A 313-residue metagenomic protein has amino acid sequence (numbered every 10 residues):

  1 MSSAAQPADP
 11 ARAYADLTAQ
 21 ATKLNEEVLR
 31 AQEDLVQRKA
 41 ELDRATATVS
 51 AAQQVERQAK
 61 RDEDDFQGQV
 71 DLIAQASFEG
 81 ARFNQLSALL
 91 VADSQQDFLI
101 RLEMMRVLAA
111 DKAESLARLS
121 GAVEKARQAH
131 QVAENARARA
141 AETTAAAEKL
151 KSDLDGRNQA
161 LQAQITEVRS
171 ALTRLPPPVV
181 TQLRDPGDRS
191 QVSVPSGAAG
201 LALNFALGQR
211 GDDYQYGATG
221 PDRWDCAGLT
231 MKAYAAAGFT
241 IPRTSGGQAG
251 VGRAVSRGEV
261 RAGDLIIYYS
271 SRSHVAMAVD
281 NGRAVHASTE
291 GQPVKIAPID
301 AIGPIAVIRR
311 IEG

Functional and structural regions predicted by a protein language model:
M1-D16, R139-G208, M231: Hydrophobic packing segments in regular secondary structure
A5-Q75, A126, V132-A140: Long, contiguous alpha-helical "rod/stalk" segments
A11, A15-N25, K39, K60 (+8 more regions): Soluble non-cytosolic domains of exported or imported proteins
N25-V28, Q32, Q53, Q67-V70 (+6 more regions): Sec/Tat-exported extracytoplasmic proteins
K60-S115, P176-G187: Short coil/loop "hinge" linkers that interrupt or connect long alpha-helical coiled-coils or helical hairpins
E79-R82, V123, H130, L207 (+2 more regions): Short hydrophobic/aromatic segments of transmembrane alpha-helices and their interfaces
M105-R137, G208: Long amphipathic alpha-helical coiled-coil segments
G187-G313: Peptidoglycan cell-wall recognition and remodeling modules
